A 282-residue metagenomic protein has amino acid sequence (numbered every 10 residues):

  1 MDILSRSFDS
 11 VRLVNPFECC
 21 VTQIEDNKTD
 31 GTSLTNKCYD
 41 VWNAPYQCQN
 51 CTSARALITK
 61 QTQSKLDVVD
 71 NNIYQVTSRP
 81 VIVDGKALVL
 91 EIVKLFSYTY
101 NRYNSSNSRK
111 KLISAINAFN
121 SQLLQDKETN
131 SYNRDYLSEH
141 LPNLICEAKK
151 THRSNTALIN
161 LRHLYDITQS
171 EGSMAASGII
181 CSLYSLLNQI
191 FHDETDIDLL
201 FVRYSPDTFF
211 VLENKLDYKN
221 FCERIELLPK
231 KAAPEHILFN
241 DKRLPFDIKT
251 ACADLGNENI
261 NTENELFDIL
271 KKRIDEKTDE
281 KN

Functional and structural regions predicted by a protein language model:
M1-L13, I113-Q125, K281: PAS/LOV and related PAS-like sensory modules
M1-R55: PAS-family sensory domains
S10-V14, T22, N155-I159, L200-V202 (+1 more regions): Conserved beta-strand cores of small sensory beta-sandwich domains that regulate signal transduction, primarily PAS/PAC
W42-R102: Sensory/regulatory domains in signal-transduction proteins
Q75-R79, D84-K127, Y132-I145, I197: Signal-transducing coiled-coil linker helices
N107-K110, N214, Y218-K230, N240-N282: Catalytic-core segments of nucleotide cyclases and related cyclic-nucleotide turnover enzymes
L124, N130-T156, R162-Q189, V202-P206 (+3 more regions): Conserved long alpha-helical elements within nucleotide-processing catalytic cores of c-di-GMP signaling and class III
D193-S205, A232-T250: Catalytic core regions of nucleotide second-messenger enzymes
